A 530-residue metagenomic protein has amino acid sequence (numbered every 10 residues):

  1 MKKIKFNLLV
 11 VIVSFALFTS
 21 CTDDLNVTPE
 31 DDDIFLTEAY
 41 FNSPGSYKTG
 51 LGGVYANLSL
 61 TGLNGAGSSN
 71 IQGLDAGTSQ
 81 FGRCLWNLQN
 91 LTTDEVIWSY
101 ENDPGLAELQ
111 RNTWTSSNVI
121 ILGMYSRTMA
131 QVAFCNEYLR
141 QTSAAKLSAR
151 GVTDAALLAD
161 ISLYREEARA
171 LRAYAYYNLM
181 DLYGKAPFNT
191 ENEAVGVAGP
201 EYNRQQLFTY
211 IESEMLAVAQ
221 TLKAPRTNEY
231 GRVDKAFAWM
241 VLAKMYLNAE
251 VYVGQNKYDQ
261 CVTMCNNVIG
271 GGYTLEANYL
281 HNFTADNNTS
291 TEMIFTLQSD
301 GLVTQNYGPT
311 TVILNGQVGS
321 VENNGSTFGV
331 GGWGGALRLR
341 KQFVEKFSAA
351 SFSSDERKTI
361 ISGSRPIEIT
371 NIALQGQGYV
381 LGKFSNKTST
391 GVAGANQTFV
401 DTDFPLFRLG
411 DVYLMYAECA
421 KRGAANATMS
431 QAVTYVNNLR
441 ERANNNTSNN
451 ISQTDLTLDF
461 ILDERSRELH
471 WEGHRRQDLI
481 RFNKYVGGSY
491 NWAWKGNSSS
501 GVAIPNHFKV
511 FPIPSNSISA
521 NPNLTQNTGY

Functional and structural regions predicted by a protein language model:
M1-E30: Bacterial Sec-dependent N-terminal signal peptides
S20-T22, F41, T78, G82-T92 (+9 more regions): Long, intrinsically disordered, low-complexity segments
T22-L106, F208, M215-A217, R232-I372 (+1 more regions): An aromatic- and glycine-enriched ligand-binding surface/loop that stacks and positions planar moieties
P44, K48-G52, A56-G62, T92-L182 (+5 more regions): Conserved, well-structured interaction surfaces
N118, L122, E356-N437: C-terminal substrate/ligand-recognition segments
R172, L242, A249, L409 (+1 more regions): Structural register within alpha-helical repeat arrays
M180-L182, P187, R226, N248-Q255 (+1 more regions): Short coil/turn linking the two alpha-helices of tandem helical-hairpin repeats
